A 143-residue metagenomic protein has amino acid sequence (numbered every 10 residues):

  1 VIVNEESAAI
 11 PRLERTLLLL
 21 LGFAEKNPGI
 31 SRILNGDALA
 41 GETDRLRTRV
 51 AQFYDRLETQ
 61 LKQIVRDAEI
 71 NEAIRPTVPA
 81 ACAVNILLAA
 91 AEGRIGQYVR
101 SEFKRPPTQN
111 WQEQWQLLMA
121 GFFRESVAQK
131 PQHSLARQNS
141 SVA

Functional and structural regions predicted by a protein language model:
V1, G41-R45, G93: A short alpha-helix capping/helix-coil boundary motif
V1-I30, A80-L87: Hydrophobic alpha-helical connector segments
I2-V3, V65, E69: Conserved hydrophobic residues forming the short capping helix/wall of the S-adenosyl-L-methionine
S7-I10, A40-D44, D55, I74 (+2 more regions): Alpha-helix boundary/capping and short turn/kink residues
R12-R15, L19, R49, R56 (+4 more regions): Alpha-helical elements of Rossmann-like donor-binding domains used by nucleotide-donor carbohydrate transfer enzymes
G22-K62: Short secondary-structure transition hinges
A24, L61, V65, A91-Y98 (+1 more regions): Hydrophobic recognition helices of helix-based DNA-binding modules
S31, N35, R47, E69-L117 (+1 more regions): Hydrophobic/aromatic-rich alpha-helical bundle segments in the mid-to-C-terminal region
